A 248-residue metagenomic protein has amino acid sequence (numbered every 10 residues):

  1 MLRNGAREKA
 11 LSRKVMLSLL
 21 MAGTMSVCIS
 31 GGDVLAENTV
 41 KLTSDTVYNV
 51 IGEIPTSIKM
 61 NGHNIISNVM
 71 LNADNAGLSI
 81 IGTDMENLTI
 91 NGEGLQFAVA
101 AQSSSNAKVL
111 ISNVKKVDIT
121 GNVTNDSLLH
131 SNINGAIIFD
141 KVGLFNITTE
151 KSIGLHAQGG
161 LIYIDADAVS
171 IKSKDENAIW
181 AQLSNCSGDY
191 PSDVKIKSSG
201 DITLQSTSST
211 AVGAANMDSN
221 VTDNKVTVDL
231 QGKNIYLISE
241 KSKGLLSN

Functional and structural regions predicted by a protein language model:
M1-L20: Bacterial Sec-dependent N-terminal signal peptides
L2, S12, S30-G31, L161: Residue-level recognition of conserved structural "scaffold" positions that shape functional pockets and channels
S18-C28: Bacterial N-terminal signal peptides
C28-N38: Sec-dependent signal peptide cleavage junction
A36-P55: N-terminal, post-signal-peptide segments of secreted/periplasmic proteins
I54-N91, F97-G121, N125-S152, H156-E176 (+3 more regions): Surface-exposed loop/turn motifs in large extracellular/passenger domains
